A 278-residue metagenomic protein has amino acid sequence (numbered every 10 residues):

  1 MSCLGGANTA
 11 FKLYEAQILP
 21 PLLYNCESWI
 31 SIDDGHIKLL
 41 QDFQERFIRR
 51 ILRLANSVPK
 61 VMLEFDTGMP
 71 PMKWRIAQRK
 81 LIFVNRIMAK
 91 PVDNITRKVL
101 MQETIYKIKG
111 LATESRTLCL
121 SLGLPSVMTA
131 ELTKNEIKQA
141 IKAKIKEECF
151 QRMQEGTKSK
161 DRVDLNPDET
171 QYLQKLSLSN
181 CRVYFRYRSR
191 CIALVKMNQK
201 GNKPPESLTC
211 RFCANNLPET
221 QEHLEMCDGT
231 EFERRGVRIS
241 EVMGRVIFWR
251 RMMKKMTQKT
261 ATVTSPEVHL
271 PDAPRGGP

Functional and structural regions predicted by a protein language model:
M1-W29, N94: Basic, alpha-helical interaction scaffolds
E15, C26, F43, A55-N202 (+2 more regions): Extended C-terminal regions of large enzymes
I18, I48, L52, P71 (+2 more regions): Hydrophobic alpha-helix feature that most strongly marks membrane-spanning transmembrane helices and their immediate
L23, E27, R49-N56, E222: Charged/polar positions within long, soluble alpha-helices
S28-K38: Acidic, serine/threonine/proline-rich low-complexity intrinsically disordered regions
K38-L54: Two-metal-ion acidic nuclease core segments, chiefly of the RNase H-like superfamily
K158-P278: Family-specific functional microsites
